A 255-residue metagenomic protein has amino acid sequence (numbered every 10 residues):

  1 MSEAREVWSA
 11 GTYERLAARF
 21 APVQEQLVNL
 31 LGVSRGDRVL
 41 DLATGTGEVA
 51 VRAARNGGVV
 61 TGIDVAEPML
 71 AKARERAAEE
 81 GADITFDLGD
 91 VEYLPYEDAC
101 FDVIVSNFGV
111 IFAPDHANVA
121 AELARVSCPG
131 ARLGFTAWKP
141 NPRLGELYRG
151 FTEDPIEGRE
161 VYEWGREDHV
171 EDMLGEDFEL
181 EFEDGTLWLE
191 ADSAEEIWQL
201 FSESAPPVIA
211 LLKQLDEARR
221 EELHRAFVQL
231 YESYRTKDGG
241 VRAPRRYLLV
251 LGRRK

Functional and structural regions predicted by a protein language model:
M1-D37, E48-R52, M69-K72, R149-G150 (+1 more regions): Conserved class I S-adenosyl-L-methionine
R19-F20, T46, Y162-K255: Conserved Class I S-adenosyl-L-methionine
L31-V33, A54, S127, L174: A generic alpha-to-beta junction signature in SAM-dependent methyltransferases
R38-Y93, N118: Class I SAM-dependent methyltransferase SAM/SAH-binding core
E92-V103: A short acidic, Gly/Pro-enriched loop at the edge of an enzyme's catalytic core that lines a small-molecule cofactor
V103-H116: A short SAM/SAH-binding and catalytic strip from SAM-dependent methyltransferases
A117-R132: A short glycine-rich, Lys/Arg-flanked "PGG" loop and its adjoining helix->strand segment in the class I
R132-I156: Conserved class I S-adenosyl-L-methionine
